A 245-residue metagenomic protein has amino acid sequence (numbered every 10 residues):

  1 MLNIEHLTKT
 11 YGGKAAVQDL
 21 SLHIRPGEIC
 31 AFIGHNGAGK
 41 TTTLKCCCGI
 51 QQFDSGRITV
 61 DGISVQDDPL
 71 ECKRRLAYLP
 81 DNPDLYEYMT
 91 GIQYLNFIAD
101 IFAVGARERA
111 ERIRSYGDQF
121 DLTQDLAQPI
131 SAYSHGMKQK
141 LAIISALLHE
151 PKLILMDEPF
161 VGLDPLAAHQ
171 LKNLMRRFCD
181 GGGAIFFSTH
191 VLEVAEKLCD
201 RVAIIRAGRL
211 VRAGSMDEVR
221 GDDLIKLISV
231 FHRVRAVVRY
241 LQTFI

Functional and structural regions predicted by a protein language model:
G56-D67, E71-C72: Conserved ABC transporter NBD signature motif
N96, D100, R107-D125: Conserved ABC ATPase "signature" region
L148-K152: A short, proline-enriched helix->beta-strand linker immediately N-terminal to the Walker B motif in ABC-type P-loop
I154-E158: Catalytic Walker B motif of ABC-type/P-loop ATPase nucleotide-binding domains
A195-K197: A short, surface-exposed alpha-helical micro-motif characterized by mixed small hydrophobic and charged/polar residues
A213-G214: ABC ATPase "signature
